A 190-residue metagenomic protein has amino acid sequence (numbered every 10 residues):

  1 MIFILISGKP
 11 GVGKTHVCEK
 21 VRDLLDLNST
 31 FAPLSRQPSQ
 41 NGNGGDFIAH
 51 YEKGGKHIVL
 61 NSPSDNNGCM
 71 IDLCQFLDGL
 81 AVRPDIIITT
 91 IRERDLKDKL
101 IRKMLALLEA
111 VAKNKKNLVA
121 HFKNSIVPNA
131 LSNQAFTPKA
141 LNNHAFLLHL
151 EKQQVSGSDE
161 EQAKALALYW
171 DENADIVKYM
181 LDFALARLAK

Functional and structural regions predicted by a protein language model:
M1, V12, H16, G68 (+4 more regions): Short, well-structured alpha-helical interface segments that form or flank functional binding sites
M1-S7, S35-R36, L188-K190: N-terminal intrinsically disordered, low-complexity tails enriched in polar/charged
I2-D26: Glycine-rich phosphate-binding P-loop
L5, N43-G44, M70-G79, L166 (+1 more regions): A structural motif
L24, Q75-G79, A106-L107, F183: A generic secondary-structure signal
N28, A32, K115-L118: Hydrophobic anchor at the start of a short beta-strand that flanks the dinucleotide cofactor-binding loop
T30-E93: Conserved nucleotide-sensing/catalytic segment adjacent to the nucleotide-binding pocket in NTP-handling enzymes
D85-A189: Replace "adjacent to P-loop NTPase cores in ATP/GTP-dependent enzymes" with "adjacent to NTP-binding cores
